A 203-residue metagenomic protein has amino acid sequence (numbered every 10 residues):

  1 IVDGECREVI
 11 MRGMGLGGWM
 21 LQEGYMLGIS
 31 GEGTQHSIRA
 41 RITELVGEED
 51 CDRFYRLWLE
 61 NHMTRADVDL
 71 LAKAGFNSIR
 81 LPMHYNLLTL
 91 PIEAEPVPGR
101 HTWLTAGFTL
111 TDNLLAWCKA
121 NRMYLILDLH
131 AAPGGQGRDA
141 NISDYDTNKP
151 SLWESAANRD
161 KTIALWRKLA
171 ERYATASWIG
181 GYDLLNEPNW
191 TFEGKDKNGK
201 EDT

Functional and structural regions predicted by a protein language model:
I1-V2, R7-V9: A structural micro-motif at secondary-structure boundaries
E8-M11, L16-T203: Active-site mouth of glycoside hydrolases
